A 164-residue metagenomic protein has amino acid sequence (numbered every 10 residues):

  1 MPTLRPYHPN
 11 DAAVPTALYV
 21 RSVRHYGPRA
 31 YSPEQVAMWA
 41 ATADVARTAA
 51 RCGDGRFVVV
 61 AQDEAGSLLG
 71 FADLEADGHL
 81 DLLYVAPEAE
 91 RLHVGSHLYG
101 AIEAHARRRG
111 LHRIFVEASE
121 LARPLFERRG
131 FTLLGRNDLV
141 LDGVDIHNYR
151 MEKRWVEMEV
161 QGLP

Functional and structural regions predicted by a protein language model:
M1-A13, V156-P164: Conserved N-terminal entry element of GNAT/NAT acetyltransferase domains
P6-P9, A17-E90, Y99-A101, H105 (+3 more regions): Acetyl-CoA-dependent GNAT
L68, S119-E120: Alpha-helix N-cap/helix-start capping motif
H93: Glycine-rich phosphate-binding loop
L98, A122-L125: Conserved short alpha-helix immediately C-terminal to the canonical SAM/SAH-binding motif I of Rossmann-like
A106-S119: Conserved GNAT acetyl-CoA-binding A-motif
F115-E117, T132-R150: Conserved catalytic-core motifs of GNAT/GCN5-like acyltransferases
F126-E127, F131: Conserved active-site tyrosine of GNAT-family acetyltransferases
